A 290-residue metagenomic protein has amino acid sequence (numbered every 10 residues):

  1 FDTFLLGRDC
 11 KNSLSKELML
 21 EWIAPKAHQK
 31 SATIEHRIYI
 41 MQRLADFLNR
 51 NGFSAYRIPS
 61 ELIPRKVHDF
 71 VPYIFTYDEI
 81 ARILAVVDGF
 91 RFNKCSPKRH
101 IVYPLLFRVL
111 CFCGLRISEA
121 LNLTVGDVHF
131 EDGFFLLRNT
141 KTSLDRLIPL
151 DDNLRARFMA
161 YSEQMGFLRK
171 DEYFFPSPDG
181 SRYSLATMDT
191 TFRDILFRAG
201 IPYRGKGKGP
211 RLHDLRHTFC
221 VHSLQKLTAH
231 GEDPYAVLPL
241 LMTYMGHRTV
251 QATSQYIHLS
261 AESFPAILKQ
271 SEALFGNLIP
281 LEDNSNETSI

Functional and structural regions predicted by a protein language model:
F1-I290: Conserved catalytic core of the tyrosine transesterase superfamily
